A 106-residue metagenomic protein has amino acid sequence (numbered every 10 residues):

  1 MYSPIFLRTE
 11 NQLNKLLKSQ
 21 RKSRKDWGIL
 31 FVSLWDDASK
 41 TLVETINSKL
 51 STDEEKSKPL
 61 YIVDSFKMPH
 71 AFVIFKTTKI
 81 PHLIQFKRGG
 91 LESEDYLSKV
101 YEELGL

Functional and structural regions predicted by a protein language model:
Y2-L17, D95-Y96: Short acidic-hydrophobic, aromatic-tinged amphipathic segments that line or gate anion-handling sites
P4-N11, L30-D37, V43, N47 (+1 more regions): Thiol-based oxidoreductase modules, predominantly thioredoxin-like and allied folds used for disulfide exchange
L16-Q20, A71: CheY-like receiver
Q20-L34: Short active-site neighborhood of thiol/selenol oxidoreductases, capturing the structured segment around
D26, E44, P81-I84: Proline-centered helix-kink/hinge sites
T41-L42, Y96: Residues at alpha-helix caps and immediate loop-helix transition turns in enzyme cores, especially N- and C-cap
V73-T78: A short glycine-leucine-enriched loop at secondary-structure breakpoints that most characteristically corresponds
K79-L106: Non-catalytic, surface beta->alpha helical segment in thiol-disulfide oxidoreductase systems
